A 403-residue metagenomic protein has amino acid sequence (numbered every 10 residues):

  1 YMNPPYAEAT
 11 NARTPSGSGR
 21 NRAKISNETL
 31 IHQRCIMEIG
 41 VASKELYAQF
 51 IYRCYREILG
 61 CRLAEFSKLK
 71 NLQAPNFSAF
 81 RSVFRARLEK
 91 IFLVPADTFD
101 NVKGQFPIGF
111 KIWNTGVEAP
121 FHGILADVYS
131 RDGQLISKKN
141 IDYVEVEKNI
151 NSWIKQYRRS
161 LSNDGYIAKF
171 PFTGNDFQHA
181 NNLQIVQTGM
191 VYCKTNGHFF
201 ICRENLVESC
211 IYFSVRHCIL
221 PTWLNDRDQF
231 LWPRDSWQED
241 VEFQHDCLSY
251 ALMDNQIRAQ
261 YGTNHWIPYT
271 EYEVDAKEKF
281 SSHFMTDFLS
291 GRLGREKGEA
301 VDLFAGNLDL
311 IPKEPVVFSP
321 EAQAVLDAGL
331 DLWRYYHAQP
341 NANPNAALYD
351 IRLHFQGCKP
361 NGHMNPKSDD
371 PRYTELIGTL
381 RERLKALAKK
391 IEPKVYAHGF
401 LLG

Functional and structural regions predicted by a protein language model:
Y1-M2: Short SAM/SAH-binding signature in class I
P5-A9, L69-Q73, G116-E118: Short, solvent-exposed loop/turn segments at secondary-structure junctions
Y6-A42: A mobile, often basic/glycine-rich helix-loop segment that functions as the active-site lid/recognition loop
N11-R13, Q73-F80, K103-F106: A short acidic (Asp/Glu
C35-A96, K111: Conserved Class I SAM-dependent methyltransferase catalytic core
Q105-P171: Flexible, glycine-/basic-rich loop-and-beta segments that form/coincide with the SAM-dependent methyltransferase
R159, P171-L183: Long, compositionally biased stretches enriched for glycine and/or charged residues
Q178-G403: C-terminal target-recognition/interaction regions appended to catalytic cores
